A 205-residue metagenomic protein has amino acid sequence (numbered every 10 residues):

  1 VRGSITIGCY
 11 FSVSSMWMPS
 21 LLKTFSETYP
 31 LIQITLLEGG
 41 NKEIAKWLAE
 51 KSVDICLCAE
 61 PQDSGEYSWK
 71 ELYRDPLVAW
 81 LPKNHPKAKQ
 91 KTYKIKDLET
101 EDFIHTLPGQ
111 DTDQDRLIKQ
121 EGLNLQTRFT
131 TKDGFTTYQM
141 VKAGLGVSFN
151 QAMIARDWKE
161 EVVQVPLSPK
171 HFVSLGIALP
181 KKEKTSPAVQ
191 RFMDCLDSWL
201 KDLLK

Functional and structural regions predicted by a protein language model:
R2-S64, T131: Central regulatory/effector-binding core of bacterial HTH transcription factors
S4-G8, C56, W80, I104 (+2 more regions): Short, well-ordered beta-strand segments
W17, K83, Q164-K205: A late-sequence structural motif
G40-A45, A49-V53, A59, G109-V163: Hydrophobic hinge/microswitch elements
A45-K46, K70, K96, Y138-Q139 (+1 more regions): Alpha-helical segments flanking ligand/cofactor-binding loops in enzyme cores
S64-E71, D75-P76, Q90, T136-K184: Beta-alpha-beta core module
S64-F103, P187: Flexible hinge/capping segments at coil-to-helix
K87, E101-G122, S186-V189, M193 (+1 more regions): Secondary-structure junction motif
